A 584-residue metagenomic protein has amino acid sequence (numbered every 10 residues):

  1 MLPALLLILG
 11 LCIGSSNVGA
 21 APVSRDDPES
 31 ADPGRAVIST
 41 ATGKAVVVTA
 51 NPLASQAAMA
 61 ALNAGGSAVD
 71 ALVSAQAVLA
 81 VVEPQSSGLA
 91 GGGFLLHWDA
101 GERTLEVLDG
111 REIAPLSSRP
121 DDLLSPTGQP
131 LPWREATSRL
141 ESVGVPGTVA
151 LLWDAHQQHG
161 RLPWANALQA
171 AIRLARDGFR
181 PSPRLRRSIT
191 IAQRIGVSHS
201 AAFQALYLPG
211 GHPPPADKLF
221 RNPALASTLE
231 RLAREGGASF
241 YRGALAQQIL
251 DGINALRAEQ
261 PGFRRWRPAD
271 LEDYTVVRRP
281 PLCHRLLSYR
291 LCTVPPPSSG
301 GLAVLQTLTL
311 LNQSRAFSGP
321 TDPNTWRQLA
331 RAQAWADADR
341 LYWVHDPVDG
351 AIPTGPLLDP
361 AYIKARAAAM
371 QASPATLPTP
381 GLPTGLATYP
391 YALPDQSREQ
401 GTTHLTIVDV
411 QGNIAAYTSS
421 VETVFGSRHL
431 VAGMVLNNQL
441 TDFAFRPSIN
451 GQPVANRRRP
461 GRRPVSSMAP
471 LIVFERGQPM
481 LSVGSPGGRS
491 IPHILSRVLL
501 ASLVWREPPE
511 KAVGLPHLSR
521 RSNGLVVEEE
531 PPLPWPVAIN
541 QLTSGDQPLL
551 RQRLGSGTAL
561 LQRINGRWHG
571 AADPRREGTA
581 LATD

Functional and structural regions predicted by a protein language model:
P3-G14: Bacterial N-terminal signal peptides
A21-Q56, A60, A68-E235, F240-R242 (+5 more regions): Noncatalytic scaffold domains of N-terminal-nucleophile
V81-G88, G92-W98, E102-V107, E259-R267 (+3 more regions): Active-site rim segments in enzyme catalytic domains, especially the processed small/beta chain of N-terminal
V277-R278, E399-T402, S466-M468: Short, small/polar residue-rich loop motifs at catalytic or cofactor-binding pockets
C292-G301, T402-T406, A416-R428, S485-P492: Glycine-rich phosphate/pyrophosphate-binding beta-alpha loops
R315-S420, R551: Internal maturation/activation junctions in enzymes
G461-R463, L495, V504-R553: Extended C-terminal subregions enriched in glycine
